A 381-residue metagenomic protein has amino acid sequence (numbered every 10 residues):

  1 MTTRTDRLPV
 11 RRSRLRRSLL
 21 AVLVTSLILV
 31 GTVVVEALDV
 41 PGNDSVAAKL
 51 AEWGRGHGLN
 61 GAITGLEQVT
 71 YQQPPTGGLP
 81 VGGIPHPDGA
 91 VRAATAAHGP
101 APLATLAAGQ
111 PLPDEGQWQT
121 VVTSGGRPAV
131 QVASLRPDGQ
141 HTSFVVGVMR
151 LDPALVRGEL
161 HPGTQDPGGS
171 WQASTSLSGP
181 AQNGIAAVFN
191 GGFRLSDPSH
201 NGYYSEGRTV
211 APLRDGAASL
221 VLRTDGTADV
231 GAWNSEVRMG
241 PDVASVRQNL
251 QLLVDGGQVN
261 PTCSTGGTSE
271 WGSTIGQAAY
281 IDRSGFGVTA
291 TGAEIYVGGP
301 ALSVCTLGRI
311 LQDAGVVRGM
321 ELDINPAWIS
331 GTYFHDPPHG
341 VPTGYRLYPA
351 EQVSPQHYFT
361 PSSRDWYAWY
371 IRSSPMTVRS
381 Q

Functional and structural regions predicted by a protein language model:
M1-S13: Terminal targeting segments of Actinobacterial cell-envelope proteins
V10, R14-R17, V46-K49: Hydrophobic, aromatic-rich alpha-helical transmembrane segments and their membrane-interface anchor motifs
R16-V34: Hydrophobic membrane-insertion alpha-helices, especially the h-region of bacterial N-terminal signal peptides
L29-A211: Zymogen propeptides
D152-L155, L160-D313: Aspartyl protease catalytic domain
L195, V378-Q381: Short conserved micro-motifs at the rims of enzyme active sites and ligand-binding pockets
G231, D255-V259, W271-R379: Extended C-terminal subregions enriched in glycine
